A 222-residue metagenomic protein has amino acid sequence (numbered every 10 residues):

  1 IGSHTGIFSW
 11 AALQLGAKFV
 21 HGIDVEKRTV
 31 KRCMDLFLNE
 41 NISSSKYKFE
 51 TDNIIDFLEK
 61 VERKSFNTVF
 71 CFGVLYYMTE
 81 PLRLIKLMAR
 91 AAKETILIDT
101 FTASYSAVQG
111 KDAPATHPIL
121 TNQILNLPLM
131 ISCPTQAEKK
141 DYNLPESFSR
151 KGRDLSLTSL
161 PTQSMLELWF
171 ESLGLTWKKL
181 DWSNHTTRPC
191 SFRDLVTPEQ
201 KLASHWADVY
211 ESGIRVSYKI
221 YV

Functional and structural regions predicted by a protein language model:
G2: Conserved S-adenosyl-L-methionine
T5-W10: Glycine-rich SAM-binding Motif I of class I
A11-K48: Class I SAM-dependent methyltransferase SAM/SAH-binding core
K18, N67, E94: Conserved acidic residues
D52-F57: Conserved SAM/SAH-binding loop
E59-T68: A short acidic, Gly/Pro-enriched loop at the edge of an enzyme's catalytic core that lines a small-molecule cofactor
F70, T79-S217, Y221: S-adenosyl-L-methionine-dependent methyltransferase catalytic module, highlighting the catalytic core
V74: Hydrophobic adenine-recognition pocket in adenosine-nucleotide-binding enzymes
